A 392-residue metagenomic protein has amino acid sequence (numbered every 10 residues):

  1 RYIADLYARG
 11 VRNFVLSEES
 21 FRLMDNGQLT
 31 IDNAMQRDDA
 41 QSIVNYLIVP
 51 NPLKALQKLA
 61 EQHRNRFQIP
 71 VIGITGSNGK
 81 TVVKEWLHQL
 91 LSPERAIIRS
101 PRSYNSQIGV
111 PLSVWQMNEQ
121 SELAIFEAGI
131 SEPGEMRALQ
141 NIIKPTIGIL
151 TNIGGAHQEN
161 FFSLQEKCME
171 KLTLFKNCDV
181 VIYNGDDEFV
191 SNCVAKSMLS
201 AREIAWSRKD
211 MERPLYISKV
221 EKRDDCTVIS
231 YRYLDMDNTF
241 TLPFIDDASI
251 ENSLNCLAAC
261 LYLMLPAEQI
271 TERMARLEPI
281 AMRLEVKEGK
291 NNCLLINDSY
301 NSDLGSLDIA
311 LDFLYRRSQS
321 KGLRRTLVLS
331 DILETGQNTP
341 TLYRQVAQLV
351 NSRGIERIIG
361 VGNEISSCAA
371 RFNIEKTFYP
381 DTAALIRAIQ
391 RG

Functional and structural regions predicted by a protein language model:
R1, I108, L112-I125, T146-L150 (+2 more regions): Mobile, glycine- and charge-enriched loop segments and immediately flanking short secondary-structure elements within
R1-K58, Q348-L349, R353-N363, N373-P380: N-terminal leader/targeting and accessory segments in enzymes
Y2, Q158-S163, L307, G336-P340: Glycine/threonine-rich flexible loop motifs
V15-E18, P50, L199-D224, T241-D247 (+4 more regions): Beta-strand->loop->alpha-helix junctions that form or flank phosphate-binding loops in nucleotide-handling enzymes
E19-D25, D187-N192, M211-P214, G336-Q337 (+1 more regions): Short, charged/polar "capping" segments at the starts of alpha-helices and the immediately preceding loops
L53-G185, F189-R202, L263, R387-G392: Phosphate-binding loop of NTP-binding sites
V83-H88, K219-N238, M282, V286: Acidic-glycine-rich active-site phosphate/pyrophosphate-binding loop
A138, L234-I355, C368: Nucleotide phosphate-binding/pyrophosphate-handling subdomain across enzymes that bind or process nucleotide phosphates
